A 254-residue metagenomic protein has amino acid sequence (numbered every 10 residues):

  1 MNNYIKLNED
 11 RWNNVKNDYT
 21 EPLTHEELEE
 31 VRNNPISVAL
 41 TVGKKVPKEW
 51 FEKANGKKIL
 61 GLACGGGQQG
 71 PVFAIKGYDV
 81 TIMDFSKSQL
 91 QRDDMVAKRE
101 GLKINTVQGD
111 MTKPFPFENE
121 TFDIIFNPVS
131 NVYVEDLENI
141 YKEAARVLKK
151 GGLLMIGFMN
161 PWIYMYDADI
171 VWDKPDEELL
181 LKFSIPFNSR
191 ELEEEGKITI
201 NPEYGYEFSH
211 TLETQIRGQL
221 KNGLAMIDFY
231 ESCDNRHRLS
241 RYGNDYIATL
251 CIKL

Functional and structural regions predicted by a protein language model:
M1-E29: N-terminal, positively charged/glycine-rich alpha-helical extensions of SAM-dependent methyltransferases
T24-K57: Conserved alpha-helix/loop element of class I SAM-dependent methyltransferases that forms part of the SAM/SAH-binding
K57-P114: Class I SAM-dependent methyltransferase SAM/SAH-binding core
T112-I125: A short acidic, Gly/Pro-enriched loop at the edge of an enzyme's catalytic core that lines a small-molecule cofactor
D123-E138: A short SAM/SAH-binding and catalytic strip from SAM-dependent methyltransferases
E138-L153: A short glycine-rich, Lys/Arg-flanked "PGG" loop and its adjoining helix->strand segment in the class I
L153-L192: Conserved class I S-adenosyl-L-methionine
Y206-F229: Short alpha-helix
